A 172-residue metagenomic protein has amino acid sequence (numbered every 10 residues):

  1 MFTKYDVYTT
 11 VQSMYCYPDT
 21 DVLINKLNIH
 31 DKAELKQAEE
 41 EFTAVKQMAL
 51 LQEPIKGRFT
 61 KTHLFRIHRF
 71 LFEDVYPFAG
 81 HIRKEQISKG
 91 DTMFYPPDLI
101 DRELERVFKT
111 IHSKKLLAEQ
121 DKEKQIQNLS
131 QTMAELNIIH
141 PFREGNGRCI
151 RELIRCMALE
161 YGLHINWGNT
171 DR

Functional and structural regions predicted by a protein language model:
M1-R172: FIC/Doc superfamily catalytic core
